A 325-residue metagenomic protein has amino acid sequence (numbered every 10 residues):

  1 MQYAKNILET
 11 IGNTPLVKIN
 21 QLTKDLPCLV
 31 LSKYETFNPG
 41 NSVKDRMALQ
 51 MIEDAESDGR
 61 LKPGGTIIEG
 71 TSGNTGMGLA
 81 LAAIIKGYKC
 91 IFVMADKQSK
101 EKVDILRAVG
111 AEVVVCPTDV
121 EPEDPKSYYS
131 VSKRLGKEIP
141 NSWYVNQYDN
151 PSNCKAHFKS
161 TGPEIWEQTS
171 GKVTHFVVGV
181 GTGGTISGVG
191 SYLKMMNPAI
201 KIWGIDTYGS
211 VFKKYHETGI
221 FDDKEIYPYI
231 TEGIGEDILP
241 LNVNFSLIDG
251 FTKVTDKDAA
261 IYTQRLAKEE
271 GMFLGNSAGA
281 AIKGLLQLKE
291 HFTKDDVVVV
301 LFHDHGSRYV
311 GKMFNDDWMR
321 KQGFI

Functional and structural regions predicted by a protein language model:
M1-I325: PLP-dependent amino-acid enzyme catalytic core
